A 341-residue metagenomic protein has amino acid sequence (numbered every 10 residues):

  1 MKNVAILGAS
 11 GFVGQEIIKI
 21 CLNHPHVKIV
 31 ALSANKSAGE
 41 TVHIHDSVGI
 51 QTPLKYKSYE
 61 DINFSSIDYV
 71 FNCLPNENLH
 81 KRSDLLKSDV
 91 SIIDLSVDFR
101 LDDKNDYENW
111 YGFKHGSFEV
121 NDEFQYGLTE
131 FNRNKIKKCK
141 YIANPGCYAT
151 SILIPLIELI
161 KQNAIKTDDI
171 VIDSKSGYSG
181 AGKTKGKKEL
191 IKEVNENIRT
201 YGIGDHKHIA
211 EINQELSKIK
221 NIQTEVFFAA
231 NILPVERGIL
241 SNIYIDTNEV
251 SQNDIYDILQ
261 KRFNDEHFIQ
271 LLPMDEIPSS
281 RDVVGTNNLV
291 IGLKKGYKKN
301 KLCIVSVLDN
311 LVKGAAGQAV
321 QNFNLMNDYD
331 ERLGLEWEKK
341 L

Functional and structural regions predicted by a protein language model:
K2-E196, Y201-I203, K294-K298, L341: N-terminal Rossmann-like NAD(P) cofactor-binding subdomain of oxidoreductases, focused on the glycine-rich
G11, D122, A149-T150, G202-A210 (+5 more regions): Electropositive phosphate-/nucleotide-binding environments in soluble metabolic enzymes
I18, L153-I160, I209-N213, Q260 (+2 more regions): Predominant activation on well-ordered alpha-helical scaffold segments within soluble catalytic domains
H24, Q162, I219, D265-E266: Acidic-histidine catalytic/liganding microenvironments
T200-G204, N231, S279-V283: Short Gly/Pro-enriched turn/cap motifs at secondary-structure boundaries
D205-F228, I232, L240: Oxyanion-binding "anion nests"
V226-P234, Q270-I277: Conserved small-domain helix->loop->beta segment predominantly found in fold-type I
S241-L341: C-terminal active-site/capping subdomain that shapes the small-molecule cofactor and substrate pocket of enzyme
